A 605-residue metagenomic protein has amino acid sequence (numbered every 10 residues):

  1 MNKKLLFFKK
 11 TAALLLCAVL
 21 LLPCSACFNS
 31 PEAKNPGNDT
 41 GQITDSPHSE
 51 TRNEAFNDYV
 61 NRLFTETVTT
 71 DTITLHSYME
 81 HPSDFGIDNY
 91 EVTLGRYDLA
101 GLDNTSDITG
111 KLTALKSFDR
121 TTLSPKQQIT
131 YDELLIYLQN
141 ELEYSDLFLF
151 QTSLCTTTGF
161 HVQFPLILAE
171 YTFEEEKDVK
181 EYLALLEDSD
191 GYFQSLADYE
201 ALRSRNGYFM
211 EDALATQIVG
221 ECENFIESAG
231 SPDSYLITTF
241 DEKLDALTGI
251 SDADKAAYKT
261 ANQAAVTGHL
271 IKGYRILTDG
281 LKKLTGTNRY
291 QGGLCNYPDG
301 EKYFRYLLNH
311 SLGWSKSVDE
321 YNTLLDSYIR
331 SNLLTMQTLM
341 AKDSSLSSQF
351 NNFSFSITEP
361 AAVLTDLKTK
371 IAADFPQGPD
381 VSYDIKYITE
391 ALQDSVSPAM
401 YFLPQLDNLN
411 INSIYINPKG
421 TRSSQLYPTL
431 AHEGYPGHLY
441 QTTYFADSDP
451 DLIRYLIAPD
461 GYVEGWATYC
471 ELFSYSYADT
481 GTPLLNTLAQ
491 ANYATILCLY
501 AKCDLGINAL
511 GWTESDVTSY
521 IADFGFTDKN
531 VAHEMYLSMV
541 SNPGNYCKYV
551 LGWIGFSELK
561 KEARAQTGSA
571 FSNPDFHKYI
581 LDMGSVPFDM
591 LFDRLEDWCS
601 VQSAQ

Functional and structural regions predicted by a protein language model:
N2-L15: Bacterial N-terminal signal peptides that target proteins for export
L5-F7, P36-T40: Compositionally biased, low-complexity segments enriched in small residues
L16-L21: Hydrophobic core
L22-A26: C-terminal motif of bacterial Sec signal peptides marking the signal peptidase cleavage site
F28-S30: Bacterial signal peptide processing site
E32-K34: Elongated, amphipathic alpha-helical interaction scaffolds
D39-Q605: N-terminal maturation segment of proteins
